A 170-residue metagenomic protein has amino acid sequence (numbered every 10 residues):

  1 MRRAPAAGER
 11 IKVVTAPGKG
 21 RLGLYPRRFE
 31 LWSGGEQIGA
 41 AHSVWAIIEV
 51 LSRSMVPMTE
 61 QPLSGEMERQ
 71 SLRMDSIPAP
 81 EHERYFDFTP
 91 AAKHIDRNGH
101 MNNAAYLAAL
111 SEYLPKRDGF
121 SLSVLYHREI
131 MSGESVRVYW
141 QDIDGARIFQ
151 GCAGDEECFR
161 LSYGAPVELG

Functional and structural regions predicted by a protein language model:
M1, S121-Y126: Short structured motifs
M1-P80, I130-S135, Q141-G170: HotDog/MaoC-like acyl-thioester-processing domains
P26, G119-S121: Short secondary-structure junction motifs
W45, F88-P90, V124, L161: Preference for bulky hydrophobic residues occupying beta-strand positions in well-ordered beta-sheet regions
M74-P78, A91-N98, Y126: Short helix-to-loop capping/linker segments positioned immediately adjacent to catalytic or ligand/cofactor-binding
H82-A92: Short amphipathic
F88, D96, H100-L107: Alpha-helical transmembrane segments of helical membrane proteins, especially in multi-pass transport, channel
N102-G119: Active-site helix/loop of acyl-thioester processing domains in fatty-acid/polyketide metabolism, spanning hotdog-fold
